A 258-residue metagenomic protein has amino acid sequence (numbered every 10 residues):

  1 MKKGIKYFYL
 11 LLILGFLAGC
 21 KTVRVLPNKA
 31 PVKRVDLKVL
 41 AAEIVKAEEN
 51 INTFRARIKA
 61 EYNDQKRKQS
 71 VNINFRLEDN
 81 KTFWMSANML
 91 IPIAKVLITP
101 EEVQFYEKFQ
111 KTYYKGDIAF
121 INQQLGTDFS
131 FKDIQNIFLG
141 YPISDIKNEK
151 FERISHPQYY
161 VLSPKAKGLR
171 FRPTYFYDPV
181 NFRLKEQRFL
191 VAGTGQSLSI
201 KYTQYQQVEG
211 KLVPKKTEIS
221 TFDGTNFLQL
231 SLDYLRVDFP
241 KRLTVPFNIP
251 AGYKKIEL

Functional and structural regions predicted by a protein language model:
M1-K21: Sec-dependent bacterial lipoprotein signal peptides
C20-Q69, E257-L258: N-terminal leader/targeting segments and the immediate start of mature chains
T22-V23, F151-L258: Gly/Pro-enriched, hydrophobic low-complexity segments that function as extracytoplasmic propeptides/linkers
F54-I58, V71-F75, K81-A87, A94-V96 (+4 more regions): One face of beta-strands
A60-D64, I91, F109, T221: Transmembrane beta-strands of outer-membrane beta-barrel pores
F83-K132: An acidic-aromatic
Q124-R153: C-terminal low-complexity, charged extensions that often adopt amphipathic alpha-helices
